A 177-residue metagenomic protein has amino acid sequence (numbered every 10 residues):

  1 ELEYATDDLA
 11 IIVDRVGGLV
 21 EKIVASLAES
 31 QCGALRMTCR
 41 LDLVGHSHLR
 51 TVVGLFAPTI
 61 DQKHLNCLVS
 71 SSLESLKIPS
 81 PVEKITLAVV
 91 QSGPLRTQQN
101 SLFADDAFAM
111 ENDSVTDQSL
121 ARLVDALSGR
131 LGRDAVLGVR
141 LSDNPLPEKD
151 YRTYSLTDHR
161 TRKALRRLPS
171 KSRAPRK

Functional and structural regions predicted by a protein language model:
E1-K177: Non-catalytic peripheral regions of nucleotide-handling enzymes
